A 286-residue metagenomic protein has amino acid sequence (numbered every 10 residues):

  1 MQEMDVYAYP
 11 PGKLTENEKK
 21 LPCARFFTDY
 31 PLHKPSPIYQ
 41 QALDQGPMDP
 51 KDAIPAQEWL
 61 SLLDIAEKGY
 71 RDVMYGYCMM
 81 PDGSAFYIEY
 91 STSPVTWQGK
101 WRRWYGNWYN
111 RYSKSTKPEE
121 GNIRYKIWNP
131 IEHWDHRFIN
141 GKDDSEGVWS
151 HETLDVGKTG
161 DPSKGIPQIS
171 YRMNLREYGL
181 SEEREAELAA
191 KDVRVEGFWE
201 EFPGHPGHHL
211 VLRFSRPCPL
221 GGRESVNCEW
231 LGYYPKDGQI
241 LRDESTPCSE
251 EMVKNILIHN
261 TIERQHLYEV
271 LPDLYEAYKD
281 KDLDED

Functional and structural regions predicted by a protein language model:
E3-T28, A56, E185-I258: Beta-strand/loop substructures that line and gate deep hydrophobic ligand-binding cavities in soluble
D5-D143: Hydrophobic ligand-binding cavity/cleft-lining segments
D82-G83, S163, H205, G238: Intrinsic-disorder/low-complexity loop/linker signature
S91-R103, T116-N122, G160-G165, S181-D192 (+2 more regions): Intrinsically disordered, low-complexity coil segments
R111, G160-P162, E269, D273: A generic structural signal for well-ordered alpha-helical segments enriched in polar/charged residues
Y125-H205: Glycine-rich portal/gate segments that line the openings of hydrophobic small-molecule binding cavities
M252-L271: Short, hydrophobic-biased amphipathic alpha-helical segments
E269-D286: Short, highly charged C-terminal tails/helix-capping segments
